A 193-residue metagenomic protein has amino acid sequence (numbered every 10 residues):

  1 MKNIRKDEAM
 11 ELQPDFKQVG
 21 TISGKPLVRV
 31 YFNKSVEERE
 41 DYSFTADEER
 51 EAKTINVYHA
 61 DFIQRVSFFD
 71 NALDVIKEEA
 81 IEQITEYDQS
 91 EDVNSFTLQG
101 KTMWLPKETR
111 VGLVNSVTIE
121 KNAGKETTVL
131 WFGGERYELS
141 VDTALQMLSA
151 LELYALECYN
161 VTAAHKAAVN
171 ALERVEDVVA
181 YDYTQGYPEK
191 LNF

Functional and structural regions predicted by a protein language model:
M1-F193: A preference for well-ordered globular domain cores that mediate specific macromolecular interactions or catalysis
